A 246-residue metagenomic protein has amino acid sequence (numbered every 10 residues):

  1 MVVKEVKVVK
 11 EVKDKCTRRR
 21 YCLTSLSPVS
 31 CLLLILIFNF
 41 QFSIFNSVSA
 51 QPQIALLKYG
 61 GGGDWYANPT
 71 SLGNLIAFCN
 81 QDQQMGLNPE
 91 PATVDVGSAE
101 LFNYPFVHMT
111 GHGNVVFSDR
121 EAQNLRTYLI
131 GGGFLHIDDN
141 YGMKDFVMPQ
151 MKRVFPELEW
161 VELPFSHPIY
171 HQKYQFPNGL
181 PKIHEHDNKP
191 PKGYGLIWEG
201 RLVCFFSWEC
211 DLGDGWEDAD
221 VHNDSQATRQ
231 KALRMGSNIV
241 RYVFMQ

Functional and structural regions predicted by a protein language model:
M1-V2, V6-S49: Short, basic, low-complexity termini and linkers enriched in Ser/Thr/Gly/Pro that act as targeting/leader peptides
V48-F106, T110-G113, V203, D211-L212 (+1 more regions): Aromatic-Pro/Gly-enriched surface loop or interdomain linker that acts as a lid/target-recognition segment
Q51-Q53, K58-G62, T70-S71, K144-D220 (+1 more regions): An acidic, glycine-rich "communication" segment
I54, F106-D145: Short alpha-beta junction capping motif
A77, T127, P149: Replace "anionic and nucleotidyl ligands
M85-D95, I137-N140, L158-S166: Surface-exposed patches in mature extracellular/periplasmic domains of secreted proteins
E90-V96, G113, S118-N124, N188-K192: Alpha-helical scaffolding within the catalytic cores of extracellular/periplasmic polymer-degrading hydrolases
